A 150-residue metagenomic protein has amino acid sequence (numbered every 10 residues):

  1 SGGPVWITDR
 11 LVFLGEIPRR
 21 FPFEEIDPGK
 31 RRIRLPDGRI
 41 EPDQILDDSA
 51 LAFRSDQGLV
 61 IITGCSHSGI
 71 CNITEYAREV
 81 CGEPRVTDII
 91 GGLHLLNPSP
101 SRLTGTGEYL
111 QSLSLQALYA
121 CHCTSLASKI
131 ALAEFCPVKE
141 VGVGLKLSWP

Functional and structural regions predicted by a protein language model:
S1-S49, L132, V141-P150: Metallo-beta-lactamase
E41-A50, R54-I61, C65-G142: Cap/insert and terminal regions of metallo-dependent hydrolase folds
